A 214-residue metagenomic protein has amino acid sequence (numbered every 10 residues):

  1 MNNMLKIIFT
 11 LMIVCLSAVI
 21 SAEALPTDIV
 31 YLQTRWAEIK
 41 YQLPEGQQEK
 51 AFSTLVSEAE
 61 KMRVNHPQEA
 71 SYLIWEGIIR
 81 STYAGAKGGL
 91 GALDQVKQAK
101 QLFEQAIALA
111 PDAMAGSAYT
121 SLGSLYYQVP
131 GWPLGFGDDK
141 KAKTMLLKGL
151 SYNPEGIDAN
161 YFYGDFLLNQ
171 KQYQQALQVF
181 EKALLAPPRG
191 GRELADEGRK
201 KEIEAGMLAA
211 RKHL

Functional and structural regions predicted by a protein language model:
I20-E58: N-terminal leader/linker segments that initiate helical-solenoid repeat arrays
P67, P111-A113, P154: Short coil turns that delineate tetratricopeptide repeat
K100, E104, G137-K141, Y173-G190: TPR/TPR-like (Sel1-like) alpha-helical repeat modules
Q178-V179, L185-L214: Terminal, low-structured helical/coil segments at or just beyond the last alpha-helical repeat
